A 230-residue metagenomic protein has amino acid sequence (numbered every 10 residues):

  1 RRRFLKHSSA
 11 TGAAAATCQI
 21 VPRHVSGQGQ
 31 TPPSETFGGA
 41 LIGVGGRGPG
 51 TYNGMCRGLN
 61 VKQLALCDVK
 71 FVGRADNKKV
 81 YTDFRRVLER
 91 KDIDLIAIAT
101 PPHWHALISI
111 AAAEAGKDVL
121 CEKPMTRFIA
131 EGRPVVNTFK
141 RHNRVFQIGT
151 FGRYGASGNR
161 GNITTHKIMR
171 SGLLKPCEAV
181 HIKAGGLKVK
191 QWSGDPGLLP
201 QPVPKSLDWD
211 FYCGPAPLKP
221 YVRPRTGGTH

Functional and structural regions predicted by a protein language model:
R1-G12: N-terminal secretory signal peptides and thylakoid transit peptides that target proteins across membranes
T11-N77, G152-G155, M169: N-terminal Rossmann-like dinucleotide-binding module
E35-F37, N60-Q63, K91-I96, A115-D118 (+2 more regions): Loop/turn elements at helix/coil->beta-strand transitions in domains of secreted/extracellular proteins
I42-G45, C67-K70, F84, A99-T100 (+3 more regions): Active-site-proximal beta-strand/loop segments in catalytic clefts of secreted hydrolases
G50-M55, A75-D76, L107-A111, E131-G132 (+3 more regions): Short, solvent-exposed loop/turn and secondary-structure capping segments
K79-V136: Beta-loop-alpha module in the N-terminal Rossmann-like domain of NAD(P)-dependent dehydrogenases, especially those
D118, T126-G214: A contiguous active-site-proximal alpha/beta segment in oxidoreductase catalytic domains
P217-H230: Glycine-rich phosphate/pyrophosphate-binding loop and adjacent beta-alpha nucleotide/cofactor-binding cores
